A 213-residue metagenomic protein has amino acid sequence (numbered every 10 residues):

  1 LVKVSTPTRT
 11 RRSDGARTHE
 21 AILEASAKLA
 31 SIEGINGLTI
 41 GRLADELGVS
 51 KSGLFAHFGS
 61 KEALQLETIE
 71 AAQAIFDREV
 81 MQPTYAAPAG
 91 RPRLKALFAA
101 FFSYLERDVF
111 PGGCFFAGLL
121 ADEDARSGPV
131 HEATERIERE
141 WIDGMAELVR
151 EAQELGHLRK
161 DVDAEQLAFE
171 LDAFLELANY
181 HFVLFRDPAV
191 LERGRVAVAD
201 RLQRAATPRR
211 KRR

Functional and structural regions predicted by a protein language model:
L1-E33, G37-E46, A63-L66: Basic, helix-initiating cap at the start of DNA-binding domains
A30-E33, T39-I40, K51, K61-A72 (+2 more regions): Amphipathic alpha-helical segments enriched in hydrophobic/aromatic and basic residues that form the DNA-contacting
L47-F58: Short hydrophobic/aromatic patch on the recognition helix
E67, M81-G112, A164-L171, K211-R213: Hydrophobic alpha-helical connector segments
D77, P92-A96, G128-E154, Q166-F169 (+1 more regions): Amphipathic alpha-helical packing segments from all-alpha helical-bundle domains
R93, D108-P129: Amphipathic alpha-helical segments used for helix-helix packing
Y104-R107, E151, L171-A189, R201-R210: Amphipathic C-terminal alpha-helical segment
G112, A117, K160-H181, A197-D200: Hydrophobic alpha-helical segments that form the core of small-molecule binding pockets and/or dimer interfaces
